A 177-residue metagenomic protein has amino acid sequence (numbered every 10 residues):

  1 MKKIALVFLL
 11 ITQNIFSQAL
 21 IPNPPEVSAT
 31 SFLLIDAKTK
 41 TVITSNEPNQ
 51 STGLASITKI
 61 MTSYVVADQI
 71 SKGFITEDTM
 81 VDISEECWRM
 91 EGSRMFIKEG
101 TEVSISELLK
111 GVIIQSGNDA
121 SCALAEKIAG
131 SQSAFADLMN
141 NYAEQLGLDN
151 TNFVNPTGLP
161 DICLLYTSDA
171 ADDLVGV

Functional and structural regions predicted by a protein language model:
I4-T12: Sec-dependent N-terminal signal peptides
A5, A67, G117, D172-D173: Residue-level marker of positions within ordered structural domains that often coincide with functionally constrained
Q13-S17: C-terminal segment of classical bacterial N-terminal signal peptides
Q18-L165: Active-site-adjacent loops and short helices of periplasmic peptidoglycan-processing enzymes
Y166-A171: Conserved small/polar residues in nucleotide/adenosyl-binding loops
V175-V177: Acidic, Ala/Val/Gly-enriched low-complexity intrinsically disordered segments
